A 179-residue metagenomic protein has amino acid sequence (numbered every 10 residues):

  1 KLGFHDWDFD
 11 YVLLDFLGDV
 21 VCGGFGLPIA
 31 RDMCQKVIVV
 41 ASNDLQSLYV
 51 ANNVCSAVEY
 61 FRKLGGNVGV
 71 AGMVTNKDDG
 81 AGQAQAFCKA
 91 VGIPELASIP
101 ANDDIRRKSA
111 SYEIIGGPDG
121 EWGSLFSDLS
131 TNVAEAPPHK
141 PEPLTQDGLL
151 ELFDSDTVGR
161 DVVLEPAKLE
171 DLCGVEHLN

Functional and structural regions predicted by a protein language model:
L2-Y11, F16-R107: Conserved catalytic-core segment of NTP-binding enzymes
Y60-N179: C-terminal lobe/tail of nucleotide-utilizing enzymes
